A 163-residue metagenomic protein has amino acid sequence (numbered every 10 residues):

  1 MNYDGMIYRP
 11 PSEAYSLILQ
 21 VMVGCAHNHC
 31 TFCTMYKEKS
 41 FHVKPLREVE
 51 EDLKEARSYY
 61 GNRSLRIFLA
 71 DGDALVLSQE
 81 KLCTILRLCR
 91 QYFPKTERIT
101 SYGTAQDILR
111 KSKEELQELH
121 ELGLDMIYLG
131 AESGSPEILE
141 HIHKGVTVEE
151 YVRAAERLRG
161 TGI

Functional and structural regions predicted by a protein language model:
M1-M6, E55-R57, E132: Short N-terminal signal/transit or membrane-insertion segments and the immediately adjacent low-complexity/disordered
Y3-E51: Canonical Radical SAM [4Fe-4S] cluster-binding loop centered on the CxxxCxxC motif and its immediate flanking residues
R57-R153, G160: Conserved SAM/AdoMet-binding glycine-rich loop
I163: Short glycine/serine/threonine/alanine-rich loop segments
